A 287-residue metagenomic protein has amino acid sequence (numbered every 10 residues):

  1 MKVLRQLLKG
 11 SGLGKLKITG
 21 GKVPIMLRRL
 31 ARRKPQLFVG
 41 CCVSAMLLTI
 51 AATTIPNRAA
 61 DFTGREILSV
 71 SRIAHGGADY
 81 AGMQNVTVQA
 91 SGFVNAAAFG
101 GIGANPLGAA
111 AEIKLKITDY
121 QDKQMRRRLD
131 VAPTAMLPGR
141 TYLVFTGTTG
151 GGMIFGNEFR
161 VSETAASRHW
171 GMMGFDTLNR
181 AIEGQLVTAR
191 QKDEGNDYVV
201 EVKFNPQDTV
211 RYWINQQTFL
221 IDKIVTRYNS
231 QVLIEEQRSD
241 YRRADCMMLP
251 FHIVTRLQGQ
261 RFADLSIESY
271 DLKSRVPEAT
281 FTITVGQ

Functional and structural regions predicted by a protein language model:
M1-R33: N-terminal secretory signal peptides that target proteins for export/translocation
G40-A51: Bacterial N-terminal signal peptides
T53-I67, Q89-N95, D193, Y228-Q287: Non-transmembrane domains of secretory- and envelope-associated proteins
A60, G64-N157, L186-T188: N-terminal mature ectodomain segment of secretory-pathway/periplasmic proteins
A60-S69, L137-R211, Q216-T218, Y228-V232 (+3 more regions): Flexible, processing/modification-adjacent segments and terminal tails in exported/periplasmic/extracellular proteins
G82-Q89, D122-L129, E194-E201, F219-K223 (+1 more regions): Short, hydrophobic/aromatic-rich segments at coil-to-beta transitions
G103-Q124, L143-G151, V210-T226, S266-T280: A short, surface-exposed beta-strand/turn
G108-L115, M136-T141, N205-V210, L233-Q237 (+2 more regions): Short, surface-exposed coil-to-beta transition loops
